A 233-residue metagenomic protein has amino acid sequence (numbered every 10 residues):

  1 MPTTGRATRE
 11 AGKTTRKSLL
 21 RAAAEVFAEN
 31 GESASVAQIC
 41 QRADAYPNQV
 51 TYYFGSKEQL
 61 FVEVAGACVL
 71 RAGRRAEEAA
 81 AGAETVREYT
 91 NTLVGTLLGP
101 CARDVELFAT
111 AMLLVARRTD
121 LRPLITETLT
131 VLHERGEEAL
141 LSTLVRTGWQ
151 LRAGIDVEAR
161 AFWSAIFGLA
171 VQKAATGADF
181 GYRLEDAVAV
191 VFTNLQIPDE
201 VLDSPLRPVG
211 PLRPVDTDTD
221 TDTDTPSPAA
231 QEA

Functional and structural regions predicted by a protein language model:
P2-G5, E10, S18, A45 (+6 more regions): Feature detects amphipathic, helix-rich regulatory segments
T14, S18, A22, V26-Q59 (+1 more regions): Helix-turn-helix
S18, A22-E29, R75-A79, L107 (+2 more regions): Solvent-exposed, amphipathic alpha-helical segments
S56, R117-T119: Short loop-to-helix capping motifs
E63, R74-E106, L151, I155-F162 (+2 more regions): Hydrophobic alpha-helical connector segments
G66-A72: Short, basic, alpha-helical segments at the C-terminal edge of helix-turn-helix-like DNA-binding modules
G73, E78, P100-A109, D120-R146 (+2 more regions): Amphipathic alpha-helical packing segments from all-alpha helical-bundle domains
R122-P123, L144-T217, P228-A233: Hydrophobic/aromatic-rich alpha-helical bundle segments in the mid-to-C-terminal region
